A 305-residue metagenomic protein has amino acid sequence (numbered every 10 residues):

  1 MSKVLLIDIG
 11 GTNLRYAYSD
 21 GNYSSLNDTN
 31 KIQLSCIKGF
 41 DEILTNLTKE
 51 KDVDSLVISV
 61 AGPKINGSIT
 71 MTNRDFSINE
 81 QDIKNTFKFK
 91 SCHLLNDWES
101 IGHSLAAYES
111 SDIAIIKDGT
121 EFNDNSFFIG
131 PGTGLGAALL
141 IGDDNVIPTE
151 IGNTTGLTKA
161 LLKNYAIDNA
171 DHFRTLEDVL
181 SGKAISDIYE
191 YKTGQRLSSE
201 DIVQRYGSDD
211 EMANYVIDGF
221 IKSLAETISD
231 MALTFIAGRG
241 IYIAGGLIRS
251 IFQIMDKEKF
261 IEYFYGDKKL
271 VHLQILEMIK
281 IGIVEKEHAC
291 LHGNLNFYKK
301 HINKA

Functional and structural regions predicted by a protein language model:
M1-K49, N164-A305: ATP-binding/phosphotransfer module of carbohydrate and carboxylate kinases, centering on a glycine-rich
V4-D8, S55-V57, H93, S126-G130 (+2 more regions): Short glycine-aspartate micro-motif
L6, L14-Y18, G62, F128-G130 (+1 more regions): Short beta-strand scaffold segments in enzyme catalytic cores
K49-L94, H103-S110, F252-Q253: Short beta-strand-loop/turn "lid" adjacent to the catalytic site in phosphate-handling enzymes
I58-P63, G130-T133, G238-I248: Glycine-rich beta-strand-to-loop/alpha-helix junction loops that act as flexible
S68-R74, H103-F122, F252-M278: Short, flexible, glycine-rich and Lys/Arg-enriched loop motifs at helix boundaries that contact anionic partners
C92-E121, Y206-E211, D218: ATP-dependent carbohydrate kinase catalytic cores
D118, N123-L176, F260-Y265, K269 (+1 more regions): Glycine-rich phosphate-binding loop of actin/hexokinase-like ATP-binding domains
